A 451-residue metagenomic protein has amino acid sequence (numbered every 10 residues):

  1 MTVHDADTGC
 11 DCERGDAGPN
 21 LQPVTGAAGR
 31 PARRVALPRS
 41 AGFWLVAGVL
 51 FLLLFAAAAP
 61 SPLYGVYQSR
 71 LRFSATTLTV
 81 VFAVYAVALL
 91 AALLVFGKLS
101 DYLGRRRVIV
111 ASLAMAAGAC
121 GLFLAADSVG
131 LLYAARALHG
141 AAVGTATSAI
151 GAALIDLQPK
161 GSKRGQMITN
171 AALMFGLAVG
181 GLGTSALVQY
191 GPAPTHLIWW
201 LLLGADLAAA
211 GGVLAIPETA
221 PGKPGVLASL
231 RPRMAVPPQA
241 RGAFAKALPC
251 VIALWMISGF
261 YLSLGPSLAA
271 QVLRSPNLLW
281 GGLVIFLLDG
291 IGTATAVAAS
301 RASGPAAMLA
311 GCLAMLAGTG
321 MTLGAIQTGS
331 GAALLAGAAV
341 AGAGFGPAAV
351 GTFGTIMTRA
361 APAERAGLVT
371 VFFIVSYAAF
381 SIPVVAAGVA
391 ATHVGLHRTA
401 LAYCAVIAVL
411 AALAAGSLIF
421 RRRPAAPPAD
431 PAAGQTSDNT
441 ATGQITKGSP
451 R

Functional and structural regions predicted by a protein language model:
R72, G104, A125-G130, A325-G329: Helix-breaking motifs and short loop linkers at transmembrane-helix boundaries and internal kinks in secondary membrane
L90-D127: Conserved MFS/SLC helix-loop-helix module at the cytosolic interface between two early adjacent transmembrane helices
V108-G121, A307-T322: Structural signature of the two symmetry-related core transmembrane helices
G130-H139, A332-V340: Paired small-residue
A137-A171: Cytoplasmic helix-loop-helix junction between adjacent transmembrane helices in 12-TM secondary transporters
G161, I168-L214: Helix-loop-helix hairpin linking two adjacent transmembrane segments in secondary transporters
G281-G304: Transmembrane alpha-helices of Major Facilitator/SLC transporters
F353-R398, Y403: A late C-terminal transmembrane helix in Major Facilitator Superfamily
